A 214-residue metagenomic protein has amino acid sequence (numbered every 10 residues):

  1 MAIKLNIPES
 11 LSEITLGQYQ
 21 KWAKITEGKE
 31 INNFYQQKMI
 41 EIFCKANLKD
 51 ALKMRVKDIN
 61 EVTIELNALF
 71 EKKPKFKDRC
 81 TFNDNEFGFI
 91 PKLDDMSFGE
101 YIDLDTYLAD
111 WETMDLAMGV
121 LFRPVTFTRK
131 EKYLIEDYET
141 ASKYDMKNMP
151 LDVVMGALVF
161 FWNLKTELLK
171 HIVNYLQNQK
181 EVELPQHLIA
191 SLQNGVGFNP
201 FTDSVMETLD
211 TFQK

Functional and structural regions predicted by a protein language model:
M1-K214: Charged interaction scaffolds used for protein-protein
